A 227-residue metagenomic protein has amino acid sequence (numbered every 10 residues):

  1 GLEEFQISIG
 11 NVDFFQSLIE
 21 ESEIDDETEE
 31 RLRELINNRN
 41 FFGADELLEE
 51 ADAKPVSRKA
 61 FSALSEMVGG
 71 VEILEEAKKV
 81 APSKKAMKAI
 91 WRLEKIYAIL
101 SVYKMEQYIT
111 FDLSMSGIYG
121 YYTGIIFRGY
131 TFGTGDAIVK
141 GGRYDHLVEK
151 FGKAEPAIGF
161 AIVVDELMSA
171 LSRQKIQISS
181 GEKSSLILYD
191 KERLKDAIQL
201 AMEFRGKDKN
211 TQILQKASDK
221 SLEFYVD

Functional and structural regions predicted by a protein language model:
G1-L2, L47-D227: Positively charged, Gly/Ser-enriched RNA/tRNA-binding surfaces
G1-Q6, L18: Class II aminoacyl-tRNA synthetase-like tRNA-binding/catalytic domains
Q6-I9, T110: A structural signal for short, well-ordered beta-strand segments and their strand-loop junctions that often border
S8, S22-D25, N37, P82 (+1 more regions): Short capping loops/turns at secondary-structure boundaries
S8-G10, N38-F41, D52-P55: Short acidic alpha-helix initiation/capping motifs at coil-to-helix transition points, especially at protein N-termini
I9-S17: Short, conserved phosphate-binding/catalytic loop or strand-edge motifs used in phosphoryl-/nucleotidyl-transfer
S17-S22, Y122-T123: Short acidic, glycine/serine/threonine-rich loops at helix termini
I24-E46, M105: Acidic, His- and aromatic-enriched active-site or binding-groove loops in soluble protein domains that engage sugars
